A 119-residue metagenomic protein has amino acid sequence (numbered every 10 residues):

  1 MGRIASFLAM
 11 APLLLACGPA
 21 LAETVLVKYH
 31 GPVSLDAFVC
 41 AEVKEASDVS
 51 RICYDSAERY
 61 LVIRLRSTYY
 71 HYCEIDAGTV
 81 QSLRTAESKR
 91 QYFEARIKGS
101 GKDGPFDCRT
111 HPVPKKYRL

Functional and structural regions predicted by a protein language model:
M1-I4: Positively charged n-region of N-terminal signal peptides that target proteins for export
S6-A16: Bacterial N-terminal signal peptides
G18-A22: Sec/Tat signal peptide C-region and signal peptidase I cleavage site
T24-L119: Acidic/histidine-enriched, beta-strand-rich ligand/metal-binding domains
